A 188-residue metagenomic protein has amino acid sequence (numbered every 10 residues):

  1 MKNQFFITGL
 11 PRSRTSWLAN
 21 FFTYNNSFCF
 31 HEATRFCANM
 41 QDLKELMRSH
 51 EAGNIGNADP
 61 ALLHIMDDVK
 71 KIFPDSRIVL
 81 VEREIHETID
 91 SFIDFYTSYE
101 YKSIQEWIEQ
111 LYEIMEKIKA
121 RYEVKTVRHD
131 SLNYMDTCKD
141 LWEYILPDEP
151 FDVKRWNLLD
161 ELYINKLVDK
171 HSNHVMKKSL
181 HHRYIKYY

Functional and structural regions predicted by a protein language model:
M1-G53, W156-E161, N165-V168: PAPS-dependent sulfotransferase catalytic core
M1-Q4, E116, E123-T126, N133-Y188: PAPS-dependent sulfotransferases, especially Golgi type II membrane carbohydrate sulfotransferases
L10, L18, L43-M47, L62-L63 (+9 more regions): Generic detector of leucine side chains in alpha-helical contexts
R12-R14, R35, R48, R77 (+5 more regions): Arginine residue identity/basic-tract feature
G56, P60-F151: PAPS-dependent sulfotransferase catalytic domain
